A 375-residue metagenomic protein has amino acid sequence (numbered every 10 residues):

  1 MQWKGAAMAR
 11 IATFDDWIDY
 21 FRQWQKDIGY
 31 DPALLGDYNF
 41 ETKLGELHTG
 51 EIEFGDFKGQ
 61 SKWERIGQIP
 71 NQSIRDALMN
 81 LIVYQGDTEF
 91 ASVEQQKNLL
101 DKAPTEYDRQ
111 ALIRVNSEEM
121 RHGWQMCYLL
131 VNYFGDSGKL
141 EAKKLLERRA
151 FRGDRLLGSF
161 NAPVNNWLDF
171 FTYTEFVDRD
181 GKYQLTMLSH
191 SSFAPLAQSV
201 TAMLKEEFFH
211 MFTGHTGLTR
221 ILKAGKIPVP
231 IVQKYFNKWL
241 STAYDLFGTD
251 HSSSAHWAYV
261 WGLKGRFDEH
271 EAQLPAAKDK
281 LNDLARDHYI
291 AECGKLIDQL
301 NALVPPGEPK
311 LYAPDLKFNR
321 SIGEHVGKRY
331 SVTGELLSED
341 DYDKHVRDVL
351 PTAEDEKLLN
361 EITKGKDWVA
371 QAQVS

Functional and structural regions predicted by a protein language model:
M1-Q110, N132-V164, F247-S375: Terminal targeting/low-complexity segments that flank the catalytic cores of oxidoreductases
W3-A6, D76-Q85, P104-H122, F170 (+1 more regions): Alpha-helical scaffold segments that form or flank carboxylate-/histidine-based iron centers
I82, L112, F171, V200 (+4 more regions): Hydrophobic packing residues in well-ordered alpha-helices of helical domains and bundles
T88-Q96, H122, V177-Q184, H210-G214: Amphipathic, well-ordered alpha-helical segments in soluble domains
L99-A103, L188-S189, I221: Secondary-structure edge/capping motif, primarily at the C-terminal ends of alpha-helices and the immediately following
A111-N132, A202-R220, K238-D245: Alpha-helical scaffold segments in carbohydrate-active enzymes
G135-F212, I231-L263: Active-site-proximal alpha-helical scaffolds that flank and shape metal-associated catalytic sites
F193-A194, L222-P228: Glycine-rich cofactor-pocket loops
